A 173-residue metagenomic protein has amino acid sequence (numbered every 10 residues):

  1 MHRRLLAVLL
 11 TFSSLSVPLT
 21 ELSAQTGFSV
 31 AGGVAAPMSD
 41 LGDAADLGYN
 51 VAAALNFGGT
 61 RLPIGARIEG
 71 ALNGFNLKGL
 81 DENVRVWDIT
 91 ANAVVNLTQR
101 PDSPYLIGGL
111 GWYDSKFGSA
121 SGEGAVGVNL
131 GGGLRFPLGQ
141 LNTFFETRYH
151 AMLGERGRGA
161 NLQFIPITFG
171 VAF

Functional and structural regions predicted by a protein language model:
M1-G27: Cleavable N-terminal export/targeting peptides
A24-A36: Transmembrane beta-strand segments of Gram-negative outer membrane beta-barrel proteins
A35-M38, D114-K116, A151-L153: Extracytoplasmic loops and strand-loop junctions of Gram-negative outer membrane beta-barrel proteins
A35-V51, E123: Surface-exposed strand-loop-strand hairpins of Gram-negative outer-membrane beta-barrel proteins
G42-A44, G154-A160: A short acidic/glycine-rich loop-to-helix N-cap element
V51-A120, A125-V128, F136-T147, I165-I167 (+1 more regions): Gram-negative (and chloroplast) outer-membrane scaffold detector with strong preference for beta-barrel transmembrane
